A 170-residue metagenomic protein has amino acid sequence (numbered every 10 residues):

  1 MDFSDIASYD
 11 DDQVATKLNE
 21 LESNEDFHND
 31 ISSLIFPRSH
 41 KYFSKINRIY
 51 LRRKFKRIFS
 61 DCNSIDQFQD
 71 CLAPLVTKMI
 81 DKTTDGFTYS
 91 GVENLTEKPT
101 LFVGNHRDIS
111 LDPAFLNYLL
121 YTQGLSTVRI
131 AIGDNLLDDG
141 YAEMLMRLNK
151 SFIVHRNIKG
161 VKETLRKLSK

Functional and structural regions predicted by a protein language model:
M1-T100, H106-F115, E143, R147-K150: Membrane-anchoring hydrophobic helices of lipid-metabolizing enzymes
T100-K159: Catalytic core of membrane glycerolipid acyltransferases/transacylases, capturing the structured, soluble-facing
G160-T164: Surface-exposed cleft-lining segments at the edges of enzyme active sites
S169-K170: Loop-centered beta-sheet repeat module
